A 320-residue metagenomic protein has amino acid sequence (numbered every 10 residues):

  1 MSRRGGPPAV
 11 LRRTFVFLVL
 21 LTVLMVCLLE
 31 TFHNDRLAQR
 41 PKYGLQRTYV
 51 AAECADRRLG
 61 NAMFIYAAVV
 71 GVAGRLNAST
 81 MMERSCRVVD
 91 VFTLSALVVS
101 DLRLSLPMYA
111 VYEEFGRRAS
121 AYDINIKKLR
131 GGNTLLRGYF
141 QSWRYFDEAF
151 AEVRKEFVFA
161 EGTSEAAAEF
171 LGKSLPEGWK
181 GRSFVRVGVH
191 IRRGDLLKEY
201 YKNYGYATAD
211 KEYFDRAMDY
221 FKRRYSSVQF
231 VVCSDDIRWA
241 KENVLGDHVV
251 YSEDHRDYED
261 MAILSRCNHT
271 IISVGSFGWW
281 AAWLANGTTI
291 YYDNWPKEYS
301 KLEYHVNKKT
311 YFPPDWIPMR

Functional and structural regions predicted by a protein language model:
S2-R40: N-terminal signal-anchor transmembrane helix specifying type II single-pass membrane topology of secretory-pathway
A38, K42-G44, T48-Y49, S85-Y225 (+2 more regions): Secretory-pathway luminal glycosyltransferase catalytic domains
C54-F64: A short, glycine/small-residue-rich beta-strand->loop->alpha-helix junction that serves as a flexible
A55, D219-Y291, Y299: Donor-binding and catalytic core of enzymes assembling or modifying cell-surface/extracellular glycoconjugates
A62-G74, F214-M218, K222: Histidine-anchored nucleotide/phosphate-binding helix
M82-R84, H190-I191, Q229-S234: Short beta-strand segments
V89-R103, D236-D247, L302-Y304: Short, aromatic/basic amphipathic alpha-helical patches
W279-R320: Nucleotide-sugar donor-binding patch of glycosyltransferase catalytic domains
